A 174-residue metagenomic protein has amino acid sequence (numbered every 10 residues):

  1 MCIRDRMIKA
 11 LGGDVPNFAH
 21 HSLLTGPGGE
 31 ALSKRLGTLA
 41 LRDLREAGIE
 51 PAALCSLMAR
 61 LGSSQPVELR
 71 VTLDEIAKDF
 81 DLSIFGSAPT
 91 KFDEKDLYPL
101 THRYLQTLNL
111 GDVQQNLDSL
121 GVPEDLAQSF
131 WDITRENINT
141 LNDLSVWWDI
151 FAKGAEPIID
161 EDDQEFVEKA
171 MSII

Functional and structural regions predicted by a protein language model:
M1-I3: Short, small-residue-biased leader/transition segments that mark boundaries at the very start of proteins
D5-I174: Conserved nucleotide- and phosphate/pyrophosphate-binding catalytic cores in adenylate/nucleotidyl-handling enzymes
